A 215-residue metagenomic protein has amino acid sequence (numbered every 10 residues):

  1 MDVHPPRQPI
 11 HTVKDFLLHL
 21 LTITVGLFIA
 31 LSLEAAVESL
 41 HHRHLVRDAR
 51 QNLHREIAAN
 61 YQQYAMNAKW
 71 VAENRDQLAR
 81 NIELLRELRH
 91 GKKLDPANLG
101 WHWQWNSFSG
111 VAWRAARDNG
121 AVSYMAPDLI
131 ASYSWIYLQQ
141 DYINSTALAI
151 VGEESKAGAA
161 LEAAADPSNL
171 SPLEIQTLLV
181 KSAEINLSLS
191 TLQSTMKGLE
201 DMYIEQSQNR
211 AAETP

Functional and structural regions predicted by a protein language model:
M1-K14, A35-P215: Long, hydrophobic alpha-helical segments that serve as membrane-spanning/inserting helices
I10-V25: N-terminal signal-anchor/signal peptide hydrophobic helix marking the start of the first transmembrane segment
L21-F28, S32, A36: Residues within alpha-helical transmembrane segments of multi-pass membrane proteins, especially transporters, ion
